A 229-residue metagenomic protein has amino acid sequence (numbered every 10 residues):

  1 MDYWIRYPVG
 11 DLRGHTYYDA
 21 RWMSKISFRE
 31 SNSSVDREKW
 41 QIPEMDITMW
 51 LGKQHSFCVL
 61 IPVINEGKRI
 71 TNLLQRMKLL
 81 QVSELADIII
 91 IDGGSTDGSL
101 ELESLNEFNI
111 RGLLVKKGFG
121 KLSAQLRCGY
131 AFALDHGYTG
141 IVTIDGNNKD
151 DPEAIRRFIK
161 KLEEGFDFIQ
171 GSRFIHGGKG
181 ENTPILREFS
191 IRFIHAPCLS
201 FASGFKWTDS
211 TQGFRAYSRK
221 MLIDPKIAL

Functional and structural regions predicted by a protein language model:
D2-R76: N-proximal low-complexity "stem/linker" segments adjacent to membrane-targeting elements
H55-C58, K78-I89, I110-R111: Short loop->beta transition adjacent to catalytic acidic/histidine clusters or analogous donor-positioning motifs
I61, L85-S95, I144: Short beta-strand/loop segment that forms part of the nucleotide-sugar
E66-R69, S95, L122, D151: Donor nucleotide-sugar binding loop of glycosyltransferases
K78, V82, S104, L134-D135 (+1 more regions): Residue-level signal for alpha-helix termini/capping positions
D92-E101, N148: A conserved acidic beta->alpha catalytic loop
G112, K116-D135, P152-L229: Acceptor/aglycone-binding surface of glycosyltransferases and processive sugar-polymer synthases
Y138-K149: Short beta-strand-to-loop acidic/aromatic patch adjacent to the donor-nucleotide binding site
